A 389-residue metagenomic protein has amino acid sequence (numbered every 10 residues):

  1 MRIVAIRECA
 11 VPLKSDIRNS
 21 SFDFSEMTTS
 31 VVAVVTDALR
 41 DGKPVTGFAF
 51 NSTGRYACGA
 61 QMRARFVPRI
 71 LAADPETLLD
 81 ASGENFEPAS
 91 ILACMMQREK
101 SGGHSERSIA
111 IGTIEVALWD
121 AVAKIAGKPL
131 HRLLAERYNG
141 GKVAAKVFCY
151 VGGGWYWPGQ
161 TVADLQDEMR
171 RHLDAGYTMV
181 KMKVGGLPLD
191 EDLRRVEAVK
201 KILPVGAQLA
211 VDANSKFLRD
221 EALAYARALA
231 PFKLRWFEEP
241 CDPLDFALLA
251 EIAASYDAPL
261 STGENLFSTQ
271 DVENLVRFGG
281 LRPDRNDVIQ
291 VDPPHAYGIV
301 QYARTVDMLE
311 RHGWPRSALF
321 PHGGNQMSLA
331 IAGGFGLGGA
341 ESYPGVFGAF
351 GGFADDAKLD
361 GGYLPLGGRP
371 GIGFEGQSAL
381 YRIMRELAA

Functional and structural regions predicted by a protein language model:
M1-G59, R65, F350: Structured beta-strand/loop patches that form or line metal/cofactor-binding pockets in enzymes
V32, P44, I114, G127 (+7 more regions): Conserved, mostly hydrophobic/aromatic
L39-I125: Metal- or metallocofactor-binding catalytic centers and their adjacent structured scaffolds across diverse enzyme
S105, I109, E115-P158: Glycine-rich, aromatic-flanked loop segments that form ligand/cofactor-binding clefts across common enzyme folds
A135-Y256: Metal-dependent enolase-superfamily TIM-barrel catalytic cores that perform enediolate-based chemistry
R227, L244-G367: Shared catalytic-loop signature of beta/alpha-barrel
G371-A389: Extended hydrophobic packing segments that form well-structured cores
